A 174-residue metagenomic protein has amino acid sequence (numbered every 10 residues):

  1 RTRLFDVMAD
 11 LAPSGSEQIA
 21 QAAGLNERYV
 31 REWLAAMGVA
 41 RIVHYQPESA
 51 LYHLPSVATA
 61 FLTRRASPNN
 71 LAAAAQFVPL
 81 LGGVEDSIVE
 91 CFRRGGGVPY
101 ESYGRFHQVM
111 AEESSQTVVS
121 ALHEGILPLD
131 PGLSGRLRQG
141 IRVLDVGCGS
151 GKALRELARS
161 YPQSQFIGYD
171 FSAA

Functional and structural regions predicted by a protein language model:
R1, D6-V7, A35-I141: Conserved Class I S-adenosyl-L-methionine-dependent methyltransferase catalytic core
V7-G15: Short capping segments at the starts of secondary-structure elements
S16-A22: A short acidic, leucine-rich amphipathic alpha-helix
L25-A36: Short amphipathic alpha-helical interaction segments
V146, Y169: Conserved beta-strand/loop positions that form the S-adenosyl-L-methionine
S150-Y161: Conserved SAM-binding loop of SAM-dependent methyltransferases across substrates and taxa, primarily the Class I
S164-I167: Short beta-strand element of Class I
S172: Conserved SAM/SAH-binding beta-strand->alpha-helix loop
